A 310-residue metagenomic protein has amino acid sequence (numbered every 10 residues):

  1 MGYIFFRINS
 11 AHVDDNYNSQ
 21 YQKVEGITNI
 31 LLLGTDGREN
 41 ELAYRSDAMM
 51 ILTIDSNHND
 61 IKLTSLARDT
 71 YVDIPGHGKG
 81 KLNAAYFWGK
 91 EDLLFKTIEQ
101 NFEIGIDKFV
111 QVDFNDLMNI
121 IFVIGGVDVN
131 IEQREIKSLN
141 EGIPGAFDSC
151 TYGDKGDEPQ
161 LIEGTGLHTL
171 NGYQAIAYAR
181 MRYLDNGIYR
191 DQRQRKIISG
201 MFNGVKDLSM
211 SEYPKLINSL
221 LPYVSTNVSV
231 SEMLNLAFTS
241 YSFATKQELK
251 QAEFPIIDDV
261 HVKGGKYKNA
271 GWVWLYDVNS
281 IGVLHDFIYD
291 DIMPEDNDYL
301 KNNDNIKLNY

Functional and structural regions predicted by a protein language model:
M1-N59, F238: Entry/capping segment at the start of metal-dependent catalytic domains with acidic active-site entry clusters
V13, Y17, E39, Y223-Y310: C-terminal solvent-exposed extensions
K23-G26, N40-R45, P75, F87-D92 (+7 more regions): Solvent-exposed, acidic/flexible segments
E25-T28, Y44-M49, H58-L66, H77 (+7 more regions): Extracytoplasmic
G37-E41, G80-W88, E103-K108, R180-Y189 (+3 more regions): Second-shell loop/turn segments in exported
L42, F122-E212: Flexible, polar/acidic helix-loop-strand segments at domain edges
S46-A48, K79, E91-E99, F114-M118 (+7 more regions): Extracytoplasmic/secreted envelope proteins and their assembly/folding machinery, especially bacterial periplasmic
W88-G153, S229, M233: Amphipathic, coiled-coil-like alpha-helical scaffolding segments used for oligomerization/assembly
